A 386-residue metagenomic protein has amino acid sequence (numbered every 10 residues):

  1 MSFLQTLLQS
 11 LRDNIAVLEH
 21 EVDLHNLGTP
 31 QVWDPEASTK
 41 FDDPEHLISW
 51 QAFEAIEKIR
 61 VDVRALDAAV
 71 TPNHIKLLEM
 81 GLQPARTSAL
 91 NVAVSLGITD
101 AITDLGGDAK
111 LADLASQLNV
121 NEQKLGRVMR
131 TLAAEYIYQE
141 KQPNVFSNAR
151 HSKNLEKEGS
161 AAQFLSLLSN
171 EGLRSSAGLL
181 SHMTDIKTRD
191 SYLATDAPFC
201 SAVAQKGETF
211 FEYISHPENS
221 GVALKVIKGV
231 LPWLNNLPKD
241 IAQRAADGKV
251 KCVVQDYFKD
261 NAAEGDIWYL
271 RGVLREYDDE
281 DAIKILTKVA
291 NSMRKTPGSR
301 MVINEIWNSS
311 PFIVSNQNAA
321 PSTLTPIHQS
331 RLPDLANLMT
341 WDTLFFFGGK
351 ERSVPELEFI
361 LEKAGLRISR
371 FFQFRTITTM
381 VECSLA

Functional and structural regions predicted by a protein language model:
M1-M129, E140-Q142, K228-A386: Alpha-helical subdomain
Q51, Q83-P84, Q117, F164-L165 (+3 more regions): Residue-level detector of alpha-helix boundaries and kinks
V63, H74, A161, S176 (+3 more regions): Alpha-helix initiation and N-capping motif
T87, Q205-L234, M339: Class I SAM-dependent transferase core
A93, E135, S176: Extracellular structured ligand-interaction cores
A133-V145: A short, conserved structural fragment
S147-H216: Leucine-rich, amphipathic alpha-helical/linker segments
